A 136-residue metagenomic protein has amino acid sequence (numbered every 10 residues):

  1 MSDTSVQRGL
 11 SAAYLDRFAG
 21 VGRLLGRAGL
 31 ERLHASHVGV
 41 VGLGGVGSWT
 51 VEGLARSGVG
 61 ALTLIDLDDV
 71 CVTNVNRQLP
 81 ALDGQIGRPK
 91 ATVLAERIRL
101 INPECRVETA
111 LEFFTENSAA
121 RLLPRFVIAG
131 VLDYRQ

Functional and structural regions predicted by a protein language model:
M1-G39: N-terminal charged helix/coil linker that caps or initiates catalytic domains
V6, V59-N102: Glycine-rich phosphate-binding loop and adjoining beta1-alpha1-beta2 segment of Rossmann-like nucleotide-binding folds
L24-A28, V51, F114-S118: A generic local structural motif
E31-D66: Glycine-rich adenosine-cofactor-binding loop
G47, D83, R135-Q136: Glycine-rich nucleotide phosphate-binding loop and flanking beta-alpha elements of Rossmann-like dinucleotide-binding
G53-R56, R77-P80, L122-P124: Short, glycine/charged-enriched secondary-structure capping and boundary segments
G87-Q136: A structured beta-alpha segment of the ubiquitous adenosine-cofactor-binding alpha/beta core
